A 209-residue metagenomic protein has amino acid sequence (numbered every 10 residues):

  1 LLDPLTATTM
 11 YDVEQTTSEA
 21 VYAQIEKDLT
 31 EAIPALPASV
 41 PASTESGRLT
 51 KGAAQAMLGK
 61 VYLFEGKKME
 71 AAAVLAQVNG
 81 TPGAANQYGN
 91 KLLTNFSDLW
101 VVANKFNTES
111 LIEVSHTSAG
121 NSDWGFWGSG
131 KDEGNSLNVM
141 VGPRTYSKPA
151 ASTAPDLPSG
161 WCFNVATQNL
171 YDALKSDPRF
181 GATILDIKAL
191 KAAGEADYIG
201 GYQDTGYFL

Functional and structural regions predicted by a protein language model:
L1-L49, E65-E70, L209: Aromatic-anchored glycine-rich loop motif in surface-exposed flexible loops
Y22, T30, R48-F208: An aromatic- and glycine-enriched ligand-binding surface/loop that stacks and positions planar moieties
